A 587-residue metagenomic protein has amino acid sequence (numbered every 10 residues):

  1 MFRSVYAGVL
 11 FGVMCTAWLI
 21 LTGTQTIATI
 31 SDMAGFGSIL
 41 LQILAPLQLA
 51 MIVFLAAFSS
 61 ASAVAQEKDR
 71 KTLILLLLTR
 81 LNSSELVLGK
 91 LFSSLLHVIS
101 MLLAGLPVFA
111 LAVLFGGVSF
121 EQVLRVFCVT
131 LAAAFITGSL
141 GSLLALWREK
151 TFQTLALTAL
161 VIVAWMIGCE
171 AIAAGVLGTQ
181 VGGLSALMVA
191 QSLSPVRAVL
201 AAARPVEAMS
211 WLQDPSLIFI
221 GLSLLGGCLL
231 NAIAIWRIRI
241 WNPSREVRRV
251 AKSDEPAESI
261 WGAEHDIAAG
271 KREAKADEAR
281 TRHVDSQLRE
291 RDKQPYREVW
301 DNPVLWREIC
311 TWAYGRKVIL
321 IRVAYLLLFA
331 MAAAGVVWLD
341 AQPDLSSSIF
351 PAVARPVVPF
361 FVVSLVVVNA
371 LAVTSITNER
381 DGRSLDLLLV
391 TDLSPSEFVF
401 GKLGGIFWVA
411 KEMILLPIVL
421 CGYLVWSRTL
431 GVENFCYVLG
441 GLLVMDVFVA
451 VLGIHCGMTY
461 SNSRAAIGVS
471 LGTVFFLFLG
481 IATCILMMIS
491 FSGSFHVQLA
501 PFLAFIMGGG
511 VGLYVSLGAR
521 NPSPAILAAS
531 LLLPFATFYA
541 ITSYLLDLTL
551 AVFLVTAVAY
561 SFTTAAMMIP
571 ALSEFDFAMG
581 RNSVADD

Functional and structural regions predicted by a protein language model:
M1-A56, S62, M101, F109-N378 (+1 more regions): Transmembrane alpha-helical segments and their membrane-interface loop/helix boundaries that make up the transmembrane
A63-L95, V304-I309, A313, I376-V409: Helix-loop-helix units of permease transmembrane domains in multi-pass membrane transporters, especially ABC
V98: Short, basic alpha-helical nucleic acid-contact segments in DNA-binding proteins and DNA transaction factors
